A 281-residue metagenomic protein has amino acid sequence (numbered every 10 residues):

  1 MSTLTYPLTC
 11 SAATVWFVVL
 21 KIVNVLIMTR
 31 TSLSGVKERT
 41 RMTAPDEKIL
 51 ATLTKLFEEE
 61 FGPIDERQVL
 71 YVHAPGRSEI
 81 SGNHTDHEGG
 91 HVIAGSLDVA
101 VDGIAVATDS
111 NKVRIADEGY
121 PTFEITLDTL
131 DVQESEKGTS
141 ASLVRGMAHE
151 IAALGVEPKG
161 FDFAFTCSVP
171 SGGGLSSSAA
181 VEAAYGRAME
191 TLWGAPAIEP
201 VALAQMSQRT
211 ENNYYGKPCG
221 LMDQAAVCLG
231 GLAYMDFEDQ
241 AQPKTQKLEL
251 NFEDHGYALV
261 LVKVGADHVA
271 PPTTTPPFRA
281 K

Functional and structural regions predicted by a protein language model:
S2-T5, C10-F17, S34: Low-acidity, Ser/Thr- and Arg-rich intrinsically disordered low-complexity segments
V36-R39, T43-Y71, V99-M206: Anion-binding (especially nucleotide phosphate/pyrophosphate-binding) glycine-rich loop and adjoining beta-alpha core
H84: N-terminal cofactor/phosphate-binding cores enriched in small/glycine residues, especially glycine-rich loops such as
E88, T191, A195-K281: ATP-dependent small-molecule kinase catalytic core of the GHMP/sugar-kinase superfamily and closely related
